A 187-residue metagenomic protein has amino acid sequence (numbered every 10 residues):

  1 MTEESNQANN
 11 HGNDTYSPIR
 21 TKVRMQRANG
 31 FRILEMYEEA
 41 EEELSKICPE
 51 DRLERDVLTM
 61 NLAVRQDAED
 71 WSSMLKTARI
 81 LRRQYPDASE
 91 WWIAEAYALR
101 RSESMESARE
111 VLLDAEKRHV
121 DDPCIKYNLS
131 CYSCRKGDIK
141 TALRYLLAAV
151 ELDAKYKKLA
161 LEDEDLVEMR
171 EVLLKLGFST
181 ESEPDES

Functional and structural regions predicted by a protein language model:
M1-H11: N-terminal acidic, proline/glycine-rich, low-complexity intrinsically disordered segments
S5-N6, L34-E42, A68-I80, S102-D114 (+2 more regions): Structural signature of tandem alpha-helical TPR/SEL1-like repeats, specifically the intra-repeat loop/turn
N13, K46-I47, I80-L81, D114-A115 (+1 more regions): Canonical positions in the second alpha-helix
S17-D67, A94: Alpha-helical segment of the N-proximal tetratricopeptide repeat
D56-C124: Alpha-helical adaptor scaffolds
L62-D67, Y97-R100, C131-C134, K155-F178: TPR/TPR-like alpha-solenoid helical repeat scaffolds
C134-K158, E181-P184: TPR/TPR-like (Sel1-like) alpha-helical repeat modules
